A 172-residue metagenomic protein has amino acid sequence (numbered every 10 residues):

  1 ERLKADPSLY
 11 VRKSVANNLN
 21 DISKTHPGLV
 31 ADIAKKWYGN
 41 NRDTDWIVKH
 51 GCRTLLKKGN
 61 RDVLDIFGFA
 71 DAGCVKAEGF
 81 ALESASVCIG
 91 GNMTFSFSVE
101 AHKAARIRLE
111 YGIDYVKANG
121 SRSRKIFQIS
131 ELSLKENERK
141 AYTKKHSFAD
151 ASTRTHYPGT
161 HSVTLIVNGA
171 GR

Functional and structural regions predicted by a protein language model:
E1-R172: Alpha-helical scaffold domains
